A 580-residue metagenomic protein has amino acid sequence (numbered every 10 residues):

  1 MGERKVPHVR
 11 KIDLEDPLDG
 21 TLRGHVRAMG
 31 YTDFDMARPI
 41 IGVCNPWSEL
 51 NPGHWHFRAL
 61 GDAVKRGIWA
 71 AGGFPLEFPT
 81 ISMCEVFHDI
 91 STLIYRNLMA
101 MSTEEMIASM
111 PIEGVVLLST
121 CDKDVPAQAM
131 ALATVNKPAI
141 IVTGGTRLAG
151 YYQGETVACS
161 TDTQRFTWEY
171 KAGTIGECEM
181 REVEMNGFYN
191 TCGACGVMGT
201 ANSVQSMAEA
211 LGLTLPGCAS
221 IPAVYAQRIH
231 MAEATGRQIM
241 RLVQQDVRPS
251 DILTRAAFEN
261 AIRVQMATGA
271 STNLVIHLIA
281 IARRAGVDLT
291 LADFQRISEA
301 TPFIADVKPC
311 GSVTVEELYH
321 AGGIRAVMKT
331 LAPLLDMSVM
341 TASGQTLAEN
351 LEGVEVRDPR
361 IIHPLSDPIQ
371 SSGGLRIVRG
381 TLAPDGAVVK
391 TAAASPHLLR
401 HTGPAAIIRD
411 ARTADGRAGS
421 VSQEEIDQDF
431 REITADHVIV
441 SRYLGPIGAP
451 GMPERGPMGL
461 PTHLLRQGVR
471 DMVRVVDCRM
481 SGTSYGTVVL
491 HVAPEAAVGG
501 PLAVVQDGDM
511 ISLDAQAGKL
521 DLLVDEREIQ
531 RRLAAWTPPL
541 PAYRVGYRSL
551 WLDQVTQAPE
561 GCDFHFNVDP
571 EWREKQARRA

Functional and structural regions predicted by a protein language model:
G2-W55, L60-I81, V86, T92-Y95 (+4 more regions): Catalytic or ion-coupling anion/metal-binding cores of large enzyme and transporter domains
L98-M110: Short, well-structured alpha-helical segments in soluble
A108-Q128, A139-T143: A short, small-residue-rich loop immediately preceding and capping a beta-strand
